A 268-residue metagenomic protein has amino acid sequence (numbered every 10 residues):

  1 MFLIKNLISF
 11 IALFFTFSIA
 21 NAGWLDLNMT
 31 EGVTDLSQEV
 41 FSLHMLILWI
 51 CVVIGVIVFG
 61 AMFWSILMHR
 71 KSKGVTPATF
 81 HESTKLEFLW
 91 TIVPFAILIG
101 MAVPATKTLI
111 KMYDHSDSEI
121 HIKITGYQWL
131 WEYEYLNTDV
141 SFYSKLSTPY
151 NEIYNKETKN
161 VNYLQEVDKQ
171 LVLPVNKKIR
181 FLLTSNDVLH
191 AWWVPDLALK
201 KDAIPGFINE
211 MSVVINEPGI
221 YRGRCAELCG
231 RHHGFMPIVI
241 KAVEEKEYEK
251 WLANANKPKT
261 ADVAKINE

Functional and structural regions predicted by a protein language model:
M1-G23: N-terminal secretory/membrane targeting signals
F10-I11, V52, V56, T91 (+1 more regions): Alpha-helical transmembrane spans of integral membrane proteins, capturing the lipid-embedded, hydrophobic core of TM
I11-F14, I50, R224: The N-terminal extracellular segments of secreted preproproteins, especially immediately downstream of signal
A22-L46, I66-E268: Non-transmembrane, membrane-proximal soluble domains of secreted or membrane proteins
L43-G55: Alpha-helical transmembrane segments
G55-H69: Alpha-helical transmembrane segments
